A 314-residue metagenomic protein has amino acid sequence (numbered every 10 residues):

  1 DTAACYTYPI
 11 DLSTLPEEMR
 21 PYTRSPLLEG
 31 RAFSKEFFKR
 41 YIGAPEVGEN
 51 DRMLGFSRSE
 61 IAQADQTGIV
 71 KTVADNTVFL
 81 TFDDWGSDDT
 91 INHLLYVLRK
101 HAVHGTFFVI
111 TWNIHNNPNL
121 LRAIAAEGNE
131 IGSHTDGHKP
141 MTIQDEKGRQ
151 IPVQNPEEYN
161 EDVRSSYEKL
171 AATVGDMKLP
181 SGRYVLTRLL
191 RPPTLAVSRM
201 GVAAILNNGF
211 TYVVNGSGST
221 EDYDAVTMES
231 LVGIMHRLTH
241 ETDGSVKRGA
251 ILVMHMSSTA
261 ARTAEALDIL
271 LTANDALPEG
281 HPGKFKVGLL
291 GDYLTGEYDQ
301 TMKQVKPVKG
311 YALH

Functional and structural regions predicted by a protein language model:
D1-L80, S87-N92, K100, E229-S230 (+1 more regions): N-terminal pre-catalytic segment of deacetylase/amide-hydrolase enzymes
F37-I151, S165, K169-T187: Active-site beta->alpha N-cap acidic-glycine motif
H93, H115-N119, H138-K286, L290-M302: Catalytic domains of cell-wall/extracellular-matrix polysaccharide-remodeling enzymes, centered on de-N-acetylation
